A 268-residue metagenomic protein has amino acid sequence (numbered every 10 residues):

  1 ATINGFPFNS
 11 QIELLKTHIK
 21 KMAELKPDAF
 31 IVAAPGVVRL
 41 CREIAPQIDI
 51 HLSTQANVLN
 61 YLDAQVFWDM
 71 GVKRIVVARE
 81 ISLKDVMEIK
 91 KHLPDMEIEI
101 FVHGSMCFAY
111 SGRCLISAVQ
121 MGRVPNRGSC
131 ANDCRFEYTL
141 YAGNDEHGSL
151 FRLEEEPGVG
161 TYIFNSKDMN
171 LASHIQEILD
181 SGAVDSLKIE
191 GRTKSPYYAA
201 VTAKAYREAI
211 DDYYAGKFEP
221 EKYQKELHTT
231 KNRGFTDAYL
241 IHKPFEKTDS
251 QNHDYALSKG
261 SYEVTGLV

Functional and structural regions predicted by a protein language model:
A1, E13, I19-A23, V32 (+4 more regions): Surface-exposed amphipathic alpha-helical tracts and adjacent flexible/coil segments at the periphery of soluble enzymes
F6-L25, A29-V66: N-terminal active-site wall of soluble small-molecule enzyme domains
